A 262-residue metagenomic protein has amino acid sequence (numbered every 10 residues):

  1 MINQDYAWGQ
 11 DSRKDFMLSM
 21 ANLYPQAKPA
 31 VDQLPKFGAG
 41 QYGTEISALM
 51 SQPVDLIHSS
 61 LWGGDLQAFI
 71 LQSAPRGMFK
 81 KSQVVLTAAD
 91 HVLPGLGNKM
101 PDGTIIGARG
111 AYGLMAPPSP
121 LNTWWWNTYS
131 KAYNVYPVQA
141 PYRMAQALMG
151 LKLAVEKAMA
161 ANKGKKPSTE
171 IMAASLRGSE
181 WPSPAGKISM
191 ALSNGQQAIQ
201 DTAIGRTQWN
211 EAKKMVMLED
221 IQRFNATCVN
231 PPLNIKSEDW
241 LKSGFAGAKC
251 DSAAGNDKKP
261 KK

Functional and structural regions predicted by a protein language model:
M1-P75, M115-P120, W124: Extracellular/periplasmic Venus flytrap/periplasmic-binding protein
M1-Q4, Y136-R143, A161-T169, S189-M190: Surface-exposed patches in mature extracellular/periplasmic domains of secreted proteins
F16, I57, F69, T104 (+4 more regions): Residue-level signal for nonpolar/aromatic packing positions in well-ordered secondary structure
M17-P25, M50-V54, L71-M78, S130-N134 (+2 more regions): Sec-exported extracytoplasmic/periplasmic mature domains
Q67, Y142-K152, E170, A198-I199: A structural signal for well-ordered alpha-helical segments within the folded catalytic domains of diverse enzymes
Q72-Q146, E156-K163, M217-A253: Extracellular/periplasmic periplasmic-binding protein-like sensory domains
K165-A185: Short, well-structured alpha-helical segments that form the helix of a local strand-helix-strand
E180-K262: Solvent-exposed, acidic/polar segments of extracytosolic/periplasmic ligand-binding ectodomains
